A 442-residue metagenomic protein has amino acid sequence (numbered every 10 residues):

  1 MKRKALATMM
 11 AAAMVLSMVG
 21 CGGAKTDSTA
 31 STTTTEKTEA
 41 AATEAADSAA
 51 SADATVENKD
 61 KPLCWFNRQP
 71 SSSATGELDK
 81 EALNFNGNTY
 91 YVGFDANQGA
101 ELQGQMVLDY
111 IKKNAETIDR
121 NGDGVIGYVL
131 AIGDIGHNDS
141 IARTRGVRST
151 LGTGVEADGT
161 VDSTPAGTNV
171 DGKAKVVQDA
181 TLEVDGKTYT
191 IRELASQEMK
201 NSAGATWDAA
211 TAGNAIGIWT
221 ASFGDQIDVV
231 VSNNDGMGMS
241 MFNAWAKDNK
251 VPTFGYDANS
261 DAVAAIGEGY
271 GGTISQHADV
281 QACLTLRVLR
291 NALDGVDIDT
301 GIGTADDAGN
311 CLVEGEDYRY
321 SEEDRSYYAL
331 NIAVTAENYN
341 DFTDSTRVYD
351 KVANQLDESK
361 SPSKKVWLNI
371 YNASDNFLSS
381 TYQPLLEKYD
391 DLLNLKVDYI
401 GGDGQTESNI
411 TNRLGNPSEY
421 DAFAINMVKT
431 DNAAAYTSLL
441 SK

Functional and structural regions predicted by a protein language model:
R3-A24: Sec-dependent N-terminal signal peptides of Gram-positive bacterial secreted proteins and lipoproteins
C21-K442: A residue-level marker of the well-folded mature domains of exported/periplasmic proteins
